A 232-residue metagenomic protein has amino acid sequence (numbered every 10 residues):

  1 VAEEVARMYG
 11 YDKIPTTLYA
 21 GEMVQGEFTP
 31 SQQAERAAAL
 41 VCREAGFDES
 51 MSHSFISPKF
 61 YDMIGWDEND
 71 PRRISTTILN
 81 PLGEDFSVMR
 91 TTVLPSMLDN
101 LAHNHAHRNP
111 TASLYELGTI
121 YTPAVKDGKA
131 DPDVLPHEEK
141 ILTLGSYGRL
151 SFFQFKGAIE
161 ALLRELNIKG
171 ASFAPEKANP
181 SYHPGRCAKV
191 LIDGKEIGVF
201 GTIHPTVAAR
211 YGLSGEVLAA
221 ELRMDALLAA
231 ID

Functional and structural regions predicted by a protein language model:
V1-D232: Extended beta-strand-rich architecture
